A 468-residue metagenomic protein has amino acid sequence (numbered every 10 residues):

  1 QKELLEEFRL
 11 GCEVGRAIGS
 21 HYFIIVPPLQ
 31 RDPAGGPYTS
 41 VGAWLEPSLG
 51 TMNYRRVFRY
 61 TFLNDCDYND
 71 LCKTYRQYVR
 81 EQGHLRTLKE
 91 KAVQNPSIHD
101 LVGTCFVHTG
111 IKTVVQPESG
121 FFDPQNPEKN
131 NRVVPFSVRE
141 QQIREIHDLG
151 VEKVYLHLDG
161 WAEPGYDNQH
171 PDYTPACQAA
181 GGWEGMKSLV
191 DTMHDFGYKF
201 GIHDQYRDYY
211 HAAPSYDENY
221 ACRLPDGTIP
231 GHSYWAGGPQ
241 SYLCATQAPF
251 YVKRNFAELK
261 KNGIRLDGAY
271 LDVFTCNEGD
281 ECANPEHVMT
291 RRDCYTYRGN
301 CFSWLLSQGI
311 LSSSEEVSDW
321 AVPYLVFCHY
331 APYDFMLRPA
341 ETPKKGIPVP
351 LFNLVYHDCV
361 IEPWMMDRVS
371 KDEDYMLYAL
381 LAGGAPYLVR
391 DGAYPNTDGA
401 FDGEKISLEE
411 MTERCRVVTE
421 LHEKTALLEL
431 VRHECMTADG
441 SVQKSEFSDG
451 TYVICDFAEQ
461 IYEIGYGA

Functional and structural regions predicted by a protein language model:
Q1-K199, R207, Y452: Conserved structural scaffold segments of CAZyme catalytic domains across common CAZy folds
K2-E6, L10-L71, V114, S119-R132 (+6 more regions): Active-site-proximal substrate-binding groove within the catalytic cores of carbohydrate-active enzymes
V154-L158, F200-H203, A269-L271, S312-S314: Hydrophobic faces of well-ordered beta-strands that scaffold small-molecule active sites in alpha/beta enzyme cores
D159-E163, Q205-Y209, F274-C276, E315-D319: Active-site beta-loop-alpha junctions enriched in small/polar residues
G160-D172, L271-E286: Active-site-proximal loop/short-helix segments that contain or immediately flank catalytic acid/base residue(s)
Q169-H170, Y216-D217, C328: Short amphipathic alpha-helical patches
R207-E218: Active-site cradle of extracellular carbohydrate-active enzymes
